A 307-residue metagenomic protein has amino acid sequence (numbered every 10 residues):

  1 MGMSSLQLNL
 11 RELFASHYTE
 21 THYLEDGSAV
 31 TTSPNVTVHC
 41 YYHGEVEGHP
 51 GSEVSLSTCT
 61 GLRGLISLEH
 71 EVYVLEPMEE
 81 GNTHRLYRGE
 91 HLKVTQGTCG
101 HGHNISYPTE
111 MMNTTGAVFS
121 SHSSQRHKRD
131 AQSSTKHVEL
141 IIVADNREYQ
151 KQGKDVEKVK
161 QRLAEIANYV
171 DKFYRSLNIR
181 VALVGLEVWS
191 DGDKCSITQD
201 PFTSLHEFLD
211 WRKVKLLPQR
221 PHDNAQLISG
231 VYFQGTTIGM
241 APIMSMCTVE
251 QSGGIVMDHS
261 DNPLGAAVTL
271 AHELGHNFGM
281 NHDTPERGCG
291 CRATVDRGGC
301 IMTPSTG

Functional and structural regions predicted by a protein language model:
M1-N146, I197: Propeptide (latency) domains of metzincin metalloproteases
H127-A131, I142, V184, T203-H206 (+1 more regions): Active-site-proximal segment of zinc-dependent metalloprotease catalytic domains
H137-V138, S176-V181, R220-N224, S252-G253 (+1 more regions): Loop/turn elements at helix/coil->beta-strand transitions in domains of secreted/extracellular proteins
N146-E148, V188-S190, G230-Q234, D261-P263 (+2 more regions): Solvent-exposed loop/turn segments at secondary-structure junctions within structured extracellular/periplasmic domains
G153-G185, R212-K213: Zn2+-dependent metallopeptidase catalytic core
R175-S204: Segments that shape or occlude catalytic/ligand-binding pockets
L177, L274-G290: Catalytic Zn2+-binding segment of zinc metalloproteases
A293-G307: Post-HExxH zinc-binding segment in Zn-dependent metallohydrolases
